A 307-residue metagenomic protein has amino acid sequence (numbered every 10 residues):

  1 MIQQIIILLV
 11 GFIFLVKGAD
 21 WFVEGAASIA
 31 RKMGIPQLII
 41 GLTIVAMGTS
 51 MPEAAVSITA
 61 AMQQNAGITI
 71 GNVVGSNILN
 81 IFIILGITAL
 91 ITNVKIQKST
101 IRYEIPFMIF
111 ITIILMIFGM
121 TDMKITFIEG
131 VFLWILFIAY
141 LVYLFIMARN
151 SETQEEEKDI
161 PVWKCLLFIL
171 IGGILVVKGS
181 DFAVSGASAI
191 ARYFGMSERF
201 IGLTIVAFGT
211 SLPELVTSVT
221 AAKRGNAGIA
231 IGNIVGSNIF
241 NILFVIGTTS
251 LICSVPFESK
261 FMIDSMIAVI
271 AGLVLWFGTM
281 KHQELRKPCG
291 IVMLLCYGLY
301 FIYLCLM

Functional and structural regions predicted by a protein language model:
M1-M307: Hydrophobic alpha-helical segments, chiefly the membrane-spanning helices and signal/signal-anchor peptides
